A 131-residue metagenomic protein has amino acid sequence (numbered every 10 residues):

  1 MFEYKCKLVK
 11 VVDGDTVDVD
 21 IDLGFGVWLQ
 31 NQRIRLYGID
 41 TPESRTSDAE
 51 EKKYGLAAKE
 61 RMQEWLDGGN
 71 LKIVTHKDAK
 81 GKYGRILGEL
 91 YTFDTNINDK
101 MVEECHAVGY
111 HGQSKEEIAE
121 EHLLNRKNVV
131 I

Functional and structural regions predicted by a protein language model:
M1-I131: Small beta-barrel nucleic-acid-binding modules, primarily SNase/OB-fold domains and secondarily Tudor-like barrels
